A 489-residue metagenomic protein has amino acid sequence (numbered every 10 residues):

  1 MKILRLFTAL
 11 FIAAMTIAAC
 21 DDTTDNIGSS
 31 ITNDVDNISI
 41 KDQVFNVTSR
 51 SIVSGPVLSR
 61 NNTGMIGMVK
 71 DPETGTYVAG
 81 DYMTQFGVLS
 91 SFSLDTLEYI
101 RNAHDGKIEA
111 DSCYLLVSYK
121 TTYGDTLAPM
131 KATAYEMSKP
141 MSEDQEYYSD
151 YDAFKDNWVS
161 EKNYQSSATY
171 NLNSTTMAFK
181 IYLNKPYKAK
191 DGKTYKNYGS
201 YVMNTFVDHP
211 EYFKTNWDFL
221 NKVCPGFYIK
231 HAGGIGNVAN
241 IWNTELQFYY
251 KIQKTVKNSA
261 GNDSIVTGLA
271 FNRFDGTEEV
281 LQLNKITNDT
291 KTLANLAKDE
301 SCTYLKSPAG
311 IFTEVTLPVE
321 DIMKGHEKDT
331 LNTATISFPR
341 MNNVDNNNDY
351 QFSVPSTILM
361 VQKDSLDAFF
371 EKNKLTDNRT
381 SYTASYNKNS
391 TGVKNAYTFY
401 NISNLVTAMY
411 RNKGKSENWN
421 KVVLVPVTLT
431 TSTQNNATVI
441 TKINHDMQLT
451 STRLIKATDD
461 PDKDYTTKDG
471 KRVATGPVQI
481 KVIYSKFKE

Functional and structural regions predicted by a protein language model:
K2-E489: Secreted, disulfide-rich extracellular signaling modules
